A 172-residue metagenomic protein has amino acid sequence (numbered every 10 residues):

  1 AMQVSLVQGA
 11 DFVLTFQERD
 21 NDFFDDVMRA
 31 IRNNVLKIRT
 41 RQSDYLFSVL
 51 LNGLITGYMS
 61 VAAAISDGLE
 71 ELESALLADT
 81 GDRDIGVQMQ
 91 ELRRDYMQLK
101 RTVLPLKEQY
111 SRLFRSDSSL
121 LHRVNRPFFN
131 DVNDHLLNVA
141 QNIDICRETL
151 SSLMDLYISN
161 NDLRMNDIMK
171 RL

Functional and structural regions predicted by a protein language model:
A1-H122, F128-I145: Peripheral, non-transmembrane regulatory/ligand-interaction domains of membrane transport proteins
S111-R126, L150-R164: Long amphipathic alpha-helical coiled-coil segments
D134-L172: Hydrophobic alpha-helical transmembrane segments and their immediately adjacent juxtamembrane loops
